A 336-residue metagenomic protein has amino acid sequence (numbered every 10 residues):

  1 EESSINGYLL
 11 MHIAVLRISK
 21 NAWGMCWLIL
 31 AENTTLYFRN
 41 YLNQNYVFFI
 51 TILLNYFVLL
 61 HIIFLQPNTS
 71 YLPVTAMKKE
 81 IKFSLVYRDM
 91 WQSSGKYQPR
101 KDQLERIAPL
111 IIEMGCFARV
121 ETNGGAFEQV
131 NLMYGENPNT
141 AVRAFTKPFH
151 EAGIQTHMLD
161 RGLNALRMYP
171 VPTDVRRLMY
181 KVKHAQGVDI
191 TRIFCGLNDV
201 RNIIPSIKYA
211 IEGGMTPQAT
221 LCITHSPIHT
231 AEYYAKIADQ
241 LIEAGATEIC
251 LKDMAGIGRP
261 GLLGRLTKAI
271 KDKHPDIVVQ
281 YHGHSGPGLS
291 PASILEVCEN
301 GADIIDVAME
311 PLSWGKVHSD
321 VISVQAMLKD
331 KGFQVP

Functional and structural regions predicted by a protein language model:
S70-R192, G196-P336: Catalytic cores and adjacent flexible loops of soluble metabolic enzymes that perform enolate/carbanion chemistry on
